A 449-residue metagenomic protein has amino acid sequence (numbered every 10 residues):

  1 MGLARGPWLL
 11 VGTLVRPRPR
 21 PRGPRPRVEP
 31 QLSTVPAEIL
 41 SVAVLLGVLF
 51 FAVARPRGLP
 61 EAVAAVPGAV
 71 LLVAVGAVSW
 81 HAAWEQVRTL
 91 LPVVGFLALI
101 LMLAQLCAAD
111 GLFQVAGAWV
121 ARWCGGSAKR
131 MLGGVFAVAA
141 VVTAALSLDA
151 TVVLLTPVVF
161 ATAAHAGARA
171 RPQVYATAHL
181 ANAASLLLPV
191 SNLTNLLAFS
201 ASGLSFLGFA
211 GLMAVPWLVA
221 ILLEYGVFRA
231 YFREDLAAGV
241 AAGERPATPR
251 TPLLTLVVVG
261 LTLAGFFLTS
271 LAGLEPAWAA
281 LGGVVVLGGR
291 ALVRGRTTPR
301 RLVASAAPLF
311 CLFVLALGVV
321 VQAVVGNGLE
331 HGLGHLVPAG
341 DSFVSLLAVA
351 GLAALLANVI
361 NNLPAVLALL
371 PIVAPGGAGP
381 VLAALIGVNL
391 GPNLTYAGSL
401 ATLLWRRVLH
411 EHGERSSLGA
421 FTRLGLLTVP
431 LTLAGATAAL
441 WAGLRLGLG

Functional and structural regions predicted by a protein language model:
L32-A37, R57-L59, A83-V93, F206-P216 (+6 more regions): Interfacial loop-to-helix junctions that mark the boundaries of transmembrane helices in multi-pass membrane
A37-V48, R57-V78, L90-M102, L154 (+3 more regions): Hydrophobic mid-bilayer segments of alpha-helices in multi-pass membrane transport proteins, especially secondary
V42, V66, V94-G95, K129-A137 (+9 more regions): Hydrophobic alpha-helical transmembrane segments
H81-R171, L309-F310, V314-G377: Membrane-embedded alpha-helical segments and adjacent helix-loop junctions characteristic of multi-pass solute
T143-V153, A170-L204, E224-R229, A354-L370 (+1 more regions): Alpha-helical transmembrane segments and, especially, the helix-loop junctions at the ends of these helices
A168, L207-R250, L390-A397, A401-G449: Juxtamembrane and boundary regions of transmembrane helices in multi-pass small-molecule transporters and channels
L193, L261-F267, A316-G332, G435-W441: Hydrophobic alpha-helical transmembrane segments in multi-pass integral membrane proteins
I221-T298: Long, contiguous bundles of hydrophobic transmembrane helices that form the permeation core of multi-pass
